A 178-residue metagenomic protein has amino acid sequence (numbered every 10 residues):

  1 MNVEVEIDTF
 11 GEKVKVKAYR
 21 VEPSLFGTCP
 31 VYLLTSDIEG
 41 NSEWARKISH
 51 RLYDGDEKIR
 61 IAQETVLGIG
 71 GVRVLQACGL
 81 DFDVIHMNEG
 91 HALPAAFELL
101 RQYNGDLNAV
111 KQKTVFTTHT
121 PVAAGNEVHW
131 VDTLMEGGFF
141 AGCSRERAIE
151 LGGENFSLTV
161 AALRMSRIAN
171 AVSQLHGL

Functional and structural regions predicted by a protein language model:
M1-L178: Catalytic cores of carbohydrate-active enzymes across secretory and cytosolic contexts
